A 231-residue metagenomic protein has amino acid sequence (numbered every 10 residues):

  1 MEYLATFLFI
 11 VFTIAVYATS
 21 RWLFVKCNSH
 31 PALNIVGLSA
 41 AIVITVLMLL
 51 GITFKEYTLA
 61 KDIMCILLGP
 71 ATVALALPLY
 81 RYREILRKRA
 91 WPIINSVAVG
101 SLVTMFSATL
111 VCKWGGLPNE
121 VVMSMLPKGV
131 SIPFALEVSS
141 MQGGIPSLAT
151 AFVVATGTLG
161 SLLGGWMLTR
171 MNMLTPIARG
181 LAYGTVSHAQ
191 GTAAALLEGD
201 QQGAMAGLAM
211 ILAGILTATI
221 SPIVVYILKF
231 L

Functional and structural regions predicted by a protein language model:
M1-I14, T58-T72, P118-P127, S147-A155 (+1 more regions): Structural signature of hydrophobic alpha-helical transmembrane segments
E2-T13, Y17-L79, I85, W91-S96 (+1 more regions): Helical membrane-embedded segments and adjacent short helical loop/helix-boundary regions of multi-pass membrane
L8-I10, R83-A108, T150-L159, M210-L216: Entry/N-cap segments of selected transmembrane alpha helices and their immediately preceding amphipathic helices
V36-M48, G69-V73, N95-S107, L126-L136 (+2 more regions): Small-residue-rich segments of transmembrane alpha-helices in multi-pass membrane proteins, especially helix faces
P78-A90, K113-W114, E137-A155, L231: Helix-loop-helix hairpins and the membrane-proximal interhelical loops of multi-pass alpha-helical transport proteins
N95-A135, T156-M171: Transmembrane alpha-helices that form the ion-translocation and gating core of multi-pass ion transport proteins
V121-L148, F152-T156, L174-L212: Alpha-helical membrane segments and immediately flanking helix-loop junctions that form or couple to the substrate/ion
I220-L231: Juxtamembrane boundary at the C-terminal end of a transmembrane helix
